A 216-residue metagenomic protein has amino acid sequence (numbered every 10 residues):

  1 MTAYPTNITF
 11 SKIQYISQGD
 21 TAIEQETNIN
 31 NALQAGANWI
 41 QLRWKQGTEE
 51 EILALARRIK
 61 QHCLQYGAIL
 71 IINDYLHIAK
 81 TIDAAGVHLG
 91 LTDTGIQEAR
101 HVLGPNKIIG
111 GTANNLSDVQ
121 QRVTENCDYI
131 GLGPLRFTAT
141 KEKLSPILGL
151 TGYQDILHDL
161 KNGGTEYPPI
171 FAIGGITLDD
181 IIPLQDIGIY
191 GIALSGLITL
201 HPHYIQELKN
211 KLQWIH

Functional and structural regions predicted by a protein language model:
M1-T27, H101, K161, Y167: N-terminal amphipathic alpha-helix/helix-capping segment at the start of soluble metabolic enzymes
S11-S17, I40-L42, L70-I72, V87-L89 (+4 more regions): Hydrophobic faces of well-ordered beta-strands that scaffold small-molecule active sites in alpha/beta enzyme cores
I16-D20, K45, Y75, T92 (+4 more regions): Active-site beta-loop-alpha junctions enriched in small/polar residues
N28, L70-A85, A99, N114-C127 (+5 more regions): Catalytic cores of alpha/beta
N30-I40: Catalytic domains of carbohydrate-active enzymes, especially glycoside hydrolases
Q41-E51, P134-E142: Glycine-rich, proline-tolerant flexible connector loops at the mouths of alpha/beta enzymes
I52-I72, L91-T94, E98-N115, P146-F171 (+2 more regions): Alpha-helix-loop-beta-strand connector modules within alpha/beta enzyme cores
L91-H101, G131-L144, L178-W214: Glycine-rich phosphate-binding active-site loops on the catalytic face of alpha/beta enzymes
